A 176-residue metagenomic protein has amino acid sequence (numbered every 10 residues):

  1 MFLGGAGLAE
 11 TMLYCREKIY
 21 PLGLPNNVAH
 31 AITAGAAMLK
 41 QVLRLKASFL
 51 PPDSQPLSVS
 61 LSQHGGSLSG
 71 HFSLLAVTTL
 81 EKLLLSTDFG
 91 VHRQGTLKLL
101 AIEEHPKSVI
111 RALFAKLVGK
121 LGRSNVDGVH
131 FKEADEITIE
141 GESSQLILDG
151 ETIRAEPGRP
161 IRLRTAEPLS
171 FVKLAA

Functional and structural regions predicted by a protein language model:
M1-A176: Long C-terminal subdomains/extensions of small-metabolite kinases
